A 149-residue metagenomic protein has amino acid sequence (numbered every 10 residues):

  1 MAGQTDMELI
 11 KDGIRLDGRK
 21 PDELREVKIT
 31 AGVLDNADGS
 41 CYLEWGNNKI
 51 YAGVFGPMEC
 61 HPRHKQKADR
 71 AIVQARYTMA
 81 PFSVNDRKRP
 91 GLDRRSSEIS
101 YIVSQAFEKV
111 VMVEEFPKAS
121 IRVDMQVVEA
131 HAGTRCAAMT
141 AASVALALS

Functional and structural regions predicted by a protein language model:
A2-D35, Y42-E44: Short, Gly/Pro- and small/polar-rich lid/capping loops
A31-V33, D38-K118: Glycine-rich, flexible beta-strand/loop modules in the N-terminal catalytic cores of phosphate-handling
K88-L92, M125-G133: A short glycine/serine-rich beta->alpha loop
A119-M125: Short, conserved phosphate-binding/catalytic loop or strand-edge motifs used in phosphoryl-/nucleotidyl-transfer
G133-S149: Glycine- and Gly-Pro-enriched alpha-helical subdomains that act as flexible, kink-prone "lid/hinge" or packing modules
